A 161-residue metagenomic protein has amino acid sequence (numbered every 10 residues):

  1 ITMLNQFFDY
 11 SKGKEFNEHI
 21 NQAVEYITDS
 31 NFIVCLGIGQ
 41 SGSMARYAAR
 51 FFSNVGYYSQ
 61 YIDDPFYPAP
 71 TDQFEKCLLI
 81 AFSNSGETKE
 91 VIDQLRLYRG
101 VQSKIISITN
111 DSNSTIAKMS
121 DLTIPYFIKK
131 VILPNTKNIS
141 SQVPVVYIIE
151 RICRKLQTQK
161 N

Functional and structural regions predicted by a protein language model:
I1-H19: HTH-adjacent hinge/linker in prokaryotic transcriptional regulators
T2-N5, N21-V24, V146, E150: Amphipathic alpha-helical segments that line or abut small-molecule/effector binding pockets and mediate allosteric
E18-S30: Glycine-rich phosphate/diphosphate-binding loops that line cofactor/substrate pockets in enzymes
T28-K160: Glycine-rich phosphate-binding loops that contact phosphosugars or nucleotide phosphates
